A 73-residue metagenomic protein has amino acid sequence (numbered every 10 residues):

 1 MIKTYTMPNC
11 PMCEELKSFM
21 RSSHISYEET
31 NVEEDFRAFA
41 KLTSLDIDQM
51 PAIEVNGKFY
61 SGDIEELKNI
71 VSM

Functional and structural regions predicted by a protein language model:
M1-I25: Local sequence-structure signature of Cys/Sec-based thiol-disulfide redox active-site neighborhoods
E15, R37, E65: Residue-level recognition of oxygen-bearing side chains
R21, E28, T43: Short polybasic/polar patches that bind polyanions
I25-A38, Q49: Thiol-based oxidoreductase modules, predominantly thioredoxin-like and allied folds used for disulfide exchange
A40-T43, G62-I64: Short secondary-structure transition/capping segments
T43-I53: Structural micro-motif
V55-M73: Non-catalytic, surface beta->alpha helical segment in thiol-disulfide oxidoreductase systems
